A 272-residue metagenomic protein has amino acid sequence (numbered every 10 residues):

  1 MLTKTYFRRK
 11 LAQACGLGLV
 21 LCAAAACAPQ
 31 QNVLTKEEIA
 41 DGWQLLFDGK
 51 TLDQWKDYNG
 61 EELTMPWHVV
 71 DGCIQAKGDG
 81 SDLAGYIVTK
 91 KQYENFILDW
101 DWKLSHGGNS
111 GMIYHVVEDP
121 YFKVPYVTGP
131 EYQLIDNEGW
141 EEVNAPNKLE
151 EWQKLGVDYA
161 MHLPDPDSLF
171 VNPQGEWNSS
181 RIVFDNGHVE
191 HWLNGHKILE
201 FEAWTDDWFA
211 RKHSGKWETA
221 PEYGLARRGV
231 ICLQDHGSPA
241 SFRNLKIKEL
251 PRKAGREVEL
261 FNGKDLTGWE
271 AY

Functional and structural regions predicted by a protein language model:
L2-G16: Bacterial N-terminal signal peptides that target proteins for export
Y6, A23-A24, Q30-Q31: Generic alpha-helical structural signal
A14-A24: Bacterial N-terminal signal peptides
C27-Y272: Carbohydrate-interacting regions of secretory-pathway proteins
